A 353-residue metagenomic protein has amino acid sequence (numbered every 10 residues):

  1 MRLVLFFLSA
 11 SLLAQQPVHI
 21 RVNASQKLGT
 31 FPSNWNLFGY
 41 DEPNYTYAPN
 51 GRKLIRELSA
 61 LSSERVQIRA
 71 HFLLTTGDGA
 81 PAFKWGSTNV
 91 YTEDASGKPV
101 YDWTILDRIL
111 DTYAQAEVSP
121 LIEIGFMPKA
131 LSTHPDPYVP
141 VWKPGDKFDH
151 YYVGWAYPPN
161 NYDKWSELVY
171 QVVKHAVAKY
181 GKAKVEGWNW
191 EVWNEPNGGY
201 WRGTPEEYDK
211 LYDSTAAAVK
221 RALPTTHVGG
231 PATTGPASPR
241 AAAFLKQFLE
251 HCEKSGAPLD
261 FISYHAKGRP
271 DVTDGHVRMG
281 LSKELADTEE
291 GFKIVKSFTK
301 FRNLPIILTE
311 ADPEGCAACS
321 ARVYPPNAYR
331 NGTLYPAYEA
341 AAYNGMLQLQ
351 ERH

Functional and structural regions predicted by a protein language model:
R2-L12: Sec-dependent N-terminal signal peptides
A14-N189, P205-G235, K254-P258, S297-N303 (+3 more regions): Non-catalytic accessory regions flanking glycosidase/transglycosidase catalytic cores in CAZymes
Y45, L74-G77, K129, W193-G199 (+2 more regions): Conserved radical SAM core fold
Y138, K143-A156, E195-P196, Y264-V272 (+1 more regions): A short small-residue
N189-V192, F261-H265: Non-cysteine beta-strand/loop elements that form the S-adenosyl-L-methionine
W201-P205, D274-M279: Short, solvent-exposed loop/turn segments at secondary-structure boundaries
T233-S263, I307, A311-L334: Substrate-binding cleft/loops of secretory-pathway carbohydrate-active enzymes
G275-H353: Catalytic-core region of carbohydrate-active enzymes that cleave or remodel glycosidic bonds
